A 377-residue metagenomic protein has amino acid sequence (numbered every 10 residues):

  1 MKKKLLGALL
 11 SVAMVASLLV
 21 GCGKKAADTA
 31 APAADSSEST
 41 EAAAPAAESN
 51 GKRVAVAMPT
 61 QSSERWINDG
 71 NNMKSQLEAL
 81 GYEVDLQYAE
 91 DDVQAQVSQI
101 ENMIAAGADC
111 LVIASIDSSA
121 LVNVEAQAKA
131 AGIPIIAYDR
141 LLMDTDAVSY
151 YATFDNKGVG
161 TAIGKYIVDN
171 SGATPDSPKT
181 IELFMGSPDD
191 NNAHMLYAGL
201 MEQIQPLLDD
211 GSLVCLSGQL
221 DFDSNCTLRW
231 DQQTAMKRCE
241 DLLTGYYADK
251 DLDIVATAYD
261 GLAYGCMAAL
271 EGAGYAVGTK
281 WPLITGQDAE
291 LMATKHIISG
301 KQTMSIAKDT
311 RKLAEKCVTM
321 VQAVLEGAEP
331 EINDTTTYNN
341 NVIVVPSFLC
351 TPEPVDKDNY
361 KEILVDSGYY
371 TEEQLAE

Functional and structural regions predicted by a protein language model:
K2-L5, C22-E377: A residue-level marker of the well-folded mature domains of exported/periplasmic proteins
L5-M14: Sec-dependent signal peptide hydrophobic core
V15-A16, G81: Residues in and immediately flanking transmembrane alpha helices
S17-G21: C-terminal motif of bacterial Sec signal peptides marking the signal peptidase cleavage site
